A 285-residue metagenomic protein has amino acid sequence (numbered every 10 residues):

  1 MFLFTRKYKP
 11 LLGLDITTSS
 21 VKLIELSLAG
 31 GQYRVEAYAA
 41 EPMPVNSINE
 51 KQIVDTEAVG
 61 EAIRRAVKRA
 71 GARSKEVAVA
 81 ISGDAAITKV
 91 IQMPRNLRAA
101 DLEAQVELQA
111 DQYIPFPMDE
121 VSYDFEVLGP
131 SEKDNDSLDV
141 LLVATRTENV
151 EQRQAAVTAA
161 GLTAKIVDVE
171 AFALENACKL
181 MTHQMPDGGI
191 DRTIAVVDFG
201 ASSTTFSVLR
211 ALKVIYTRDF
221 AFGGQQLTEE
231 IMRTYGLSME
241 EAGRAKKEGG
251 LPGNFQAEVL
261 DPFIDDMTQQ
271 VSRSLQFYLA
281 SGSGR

Functional and structural regions predicted by a protein language model:
M1-Q109, E151, G161-T163: Non-catalytic, solvent-exposed interaction/assembly segments
L3-T5, L12-I16, R69, V79 (+8 more regions): Replace "in large, NTP-powered and nucleic-acid-processing enzymes" with "in large, NTP-powered factors and other
K7-Y8, A58-G71, L180-R192, Q270-L279: Phosphate-interacting basic helix/loop segments used at nucleotide- and nucleic-acid interfaces
L14-V21, S82-D84, D191, V196-S203 (+2 more regions): A short acidic Gly-Thr/Ser loop motif
I48, E148-N176, K213-G253: Glycine-rich phosphate-binding loop plus the immediately following alpha-helix
E76, A80-T182: Active-site neighborhood for divalent-cation/phosphate handling
R233, A242-R285: Adenine-nucleotide phosphate-binding core of ATP-dependent small-molecule kinases
